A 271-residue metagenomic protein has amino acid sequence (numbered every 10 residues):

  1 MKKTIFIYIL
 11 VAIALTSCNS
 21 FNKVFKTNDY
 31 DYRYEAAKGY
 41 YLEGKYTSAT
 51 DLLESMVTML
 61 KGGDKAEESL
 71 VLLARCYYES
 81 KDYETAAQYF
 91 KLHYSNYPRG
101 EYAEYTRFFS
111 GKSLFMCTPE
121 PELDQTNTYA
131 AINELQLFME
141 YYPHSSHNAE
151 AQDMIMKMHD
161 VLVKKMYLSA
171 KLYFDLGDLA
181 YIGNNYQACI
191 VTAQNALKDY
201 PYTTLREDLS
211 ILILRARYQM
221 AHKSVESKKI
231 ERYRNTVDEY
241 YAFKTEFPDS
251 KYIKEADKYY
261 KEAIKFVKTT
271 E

Functional and structural regions predicted by a protein language model:
M1-T4: Positively charged n-region of N-terminal signal peptides that target proteins for export
F6, A14-E271: Acidic, polar-rich low-complexity tracts and alpha-helical solenoid repeat scaffolds
